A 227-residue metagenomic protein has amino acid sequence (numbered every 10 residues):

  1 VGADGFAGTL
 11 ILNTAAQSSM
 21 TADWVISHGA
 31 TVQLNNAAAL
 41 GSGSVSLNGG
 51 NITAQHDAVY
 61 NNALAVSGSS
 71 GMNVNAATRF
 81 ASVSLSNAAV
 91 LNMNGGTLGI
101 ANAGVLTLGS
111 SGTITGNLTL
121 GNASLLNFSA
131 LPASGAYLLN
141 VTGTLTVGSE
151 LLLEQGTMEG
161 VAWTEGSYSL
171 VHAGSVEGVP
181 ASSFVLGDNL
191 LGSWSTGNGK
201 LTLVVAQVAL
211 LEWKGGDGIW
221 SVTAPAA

Functional and structural regions predicted by a protein language model:
V1-A7, T21-H28, N140-G148, S175-V179: Surface-exposed loop/turn motifs in large extracellular/passenger domains
G8, G29-A30, G50, A89 (+2 more regions): Glycine-centered positions in the ABC transporter ATPase nucleotide-binding domain
A30, L126, L145, Y168-L170 (+2 more regions): Residue-level detector of buried hydrophobic side-chain packing in well-ordered secondary-structure elements
V32-L34, V45-L47: Fold-core signature of tandem repeat domains
V59, S67-N87, N92-G166, D217-A226: Extracellular beta-strand/loop-rich repeat segments of large surface/secreted proteins
H172-V208: Low-complexity acidic/polar repeat-biased segments
G178-L186, G218-A227: Short, tryptophan-glycine- and acidic/Ser/Thr-enriched carbohydrate-recognition patches
Q207-G218: Boundary/junction segments of secreted and surface-exposed precursor proteins
